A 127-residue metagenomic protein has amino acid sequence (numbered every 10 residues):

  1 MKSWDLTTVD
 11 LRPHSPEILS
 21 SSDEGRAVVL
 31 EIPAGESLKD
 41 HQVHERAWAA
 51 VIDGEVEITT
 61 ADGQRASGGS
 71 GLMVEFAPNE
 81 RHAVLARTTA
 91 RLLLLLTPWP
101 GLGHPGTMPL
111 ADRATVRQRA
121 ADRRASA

Functional and structural regions predicted by a protein language model:
M1-V28, T59, G69-S70, P109-A127: A short, N-terminal "cap"/entry segment at the start of jelly-roll beta-barrel domains of the cupin/DSBH fold
P13, R26-V43: Conserved short histidine dyad/triad with adjacent acidic residue
A27-V28, E36-L38, G54-T59, M73-V74: Short beta-strand segments in beta-sandwich/barrel cores
L38-D40, I58-T59, F76, R81-R87: Short beta-strand His + acidic residue motifs that chelate non-heme Fe in jelly-roll/DSBH and cupin folds
E45-A61: Glycine- and acidic-residue-biased ligand/ion/polar-headgroup-sensing regions
I52-D53, G69-S70, T88: A cytosolic small-molecule/anion-sensing beta-strand core signal
D62-N79: Short acidic-glycine-tyrosine-enriched beta hairpin
P78-L102: Ligand-binding loop in jelly-roll beta-barrel domains
